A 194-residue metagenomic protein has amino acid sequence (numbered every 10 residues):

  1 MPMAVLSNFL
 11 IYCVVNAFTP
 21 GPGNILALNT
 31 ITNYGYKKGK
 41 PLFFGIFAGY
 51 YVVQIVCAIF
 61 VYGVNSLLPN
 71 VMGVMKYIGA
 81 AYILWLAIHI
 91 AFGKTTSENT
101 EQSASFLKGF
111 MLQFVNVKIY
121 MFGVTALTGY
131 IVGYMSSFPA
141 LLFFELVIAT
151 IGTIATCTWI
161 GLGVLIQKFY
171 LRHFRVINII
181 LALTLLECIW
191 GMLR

Functional and structural regions predicted by a protein language model:
M3-S66, N70, T125-F144: Juxtamembrane transmembrane-helix termini in multi-pass membrane transport proteins
S7, I11, K40-G45, G73-A80 (+4 more regions): Internal alpha-helical transmembrane segments of multi-pass membrane proteins, especially GPCRs
V14, F18, Y51-V52, I88 (+3 more regions): Hydrophobic/aromatic residues within the transmembrane alpha-helices of Major Facilitator Superfamily
K37-S105, L162: Membrane helix-loop-helix hairpins that form the core translocation module of multi-pass transporters
Q54-A58, V115-L127, T184-R194: Hydrophobic alpha-helical transmembrane segments in multi-pass integral membrane proteins
S66-T95, G152-W159, F169-R194: Selective transmembrane alpha-helices of multi-pass membrane proteins
F143-G163: Hydrophobic alpha-helical transmembrane segments of multi-pass membrane transport proteins, especially secondary
